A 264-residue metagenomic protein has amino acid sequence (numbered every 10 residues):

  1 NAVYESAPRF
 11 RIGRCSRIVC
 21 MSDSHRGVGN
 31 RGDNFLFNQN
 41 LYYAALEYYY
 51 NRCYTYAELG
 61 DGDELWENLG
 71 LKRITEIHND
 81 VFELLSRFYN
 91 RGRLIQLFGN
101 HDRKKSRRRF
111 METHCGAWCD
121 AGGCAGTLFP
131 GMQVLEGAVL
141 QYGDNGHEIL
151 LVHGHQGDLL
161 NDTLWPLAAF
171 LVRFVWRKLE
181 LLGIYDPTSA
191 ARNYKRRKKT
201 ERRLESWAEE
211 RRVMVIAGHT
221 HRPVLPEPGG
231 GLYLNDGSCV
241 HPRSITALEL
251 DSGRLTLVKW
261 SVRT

Functional and structural regions predicted by a protein language model:
R9-R17, M21, R26-Y142: Core catalytic region of metal-dependent phosphoesterases/phosphodiesterases, especially metallo-beta-lactamase-like
R17-H25, E148-H155, Y233-G237: Active-site-proximal beta-strand elements of phosphoester/diester hydrolases
I18, V134, V215, Y233-N235 (+1 more regions): Conserved beta-strand scaffold positions in the cores of enzyme catalytic domains, especially in NTP/NDP-utilizing
D23, D61, G99, H153 (+2 more regions): Active-site glycine-centered loops adjacent to acidic/histidine catalytic or metal-binding residues that shape
S24, L151-H155, V213-L225: Histidine-centered catalytic micro-motifs
Y142-G143, E227-T264: Binuclear metal-dependent phosphoesterase catalytic core
I149-R202: Active-site-proximal loop/helix segment associated with metal-binding centers of metalloenzymes
R196-T220: A short, acidic, amphipathic alpha-helical segment used as a generic capping/interface helix at domain edges
